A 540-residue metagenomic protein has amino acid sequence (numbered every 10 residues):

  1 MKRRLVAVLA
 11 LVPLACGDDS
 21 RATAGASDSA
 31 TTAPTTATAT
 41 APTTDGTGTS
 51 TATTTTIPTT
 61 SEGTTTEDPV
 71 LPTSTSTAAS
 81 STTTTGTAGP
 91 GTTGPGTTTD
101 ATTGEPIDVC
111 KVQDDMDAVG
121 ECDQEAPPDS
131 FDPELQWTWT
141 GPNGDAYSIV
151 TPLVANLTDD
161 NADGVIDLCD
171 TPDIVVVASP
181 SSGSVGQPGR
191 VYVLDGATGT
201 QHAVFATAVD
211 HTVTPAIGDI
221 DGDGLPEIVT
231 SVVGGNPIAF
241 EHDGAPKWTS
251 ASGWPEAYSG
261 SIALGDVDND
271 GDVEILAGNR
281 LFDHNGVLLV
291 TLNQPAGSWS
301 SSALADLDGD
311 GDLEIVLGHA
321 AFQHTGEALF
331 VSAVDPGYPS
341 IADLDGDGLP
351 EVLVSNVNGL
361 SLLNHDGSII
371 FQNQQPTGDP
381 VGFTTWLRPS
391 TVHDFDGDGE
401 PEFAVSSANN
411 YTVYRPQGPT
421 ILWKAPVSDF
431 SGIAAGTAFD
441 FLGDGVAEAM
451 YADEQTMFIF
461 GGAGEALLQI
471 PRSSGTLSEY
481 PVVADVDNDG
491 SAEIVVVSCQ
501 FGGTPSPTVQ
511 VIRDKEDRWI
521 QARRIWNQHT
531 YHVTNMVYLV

Functional and structural regions predicted by a protein language model:
M1-L14: Sec-dependent bacterial lipoprotein signal peptides
K2-L5, T55-P58, D489-G490: Intrinsically disordered, low-complexity proline-rich regions
R4-V6, T23, F282, Q417: Small/flexible residues
L14-V109: Ser/Thr-rich, Pro/Gly/Ala-heavy low-complexity intrinsically disordered linkers and tails of secreted extracellular
P106-V540: Extracytoplasmic/lumenal domain signature
